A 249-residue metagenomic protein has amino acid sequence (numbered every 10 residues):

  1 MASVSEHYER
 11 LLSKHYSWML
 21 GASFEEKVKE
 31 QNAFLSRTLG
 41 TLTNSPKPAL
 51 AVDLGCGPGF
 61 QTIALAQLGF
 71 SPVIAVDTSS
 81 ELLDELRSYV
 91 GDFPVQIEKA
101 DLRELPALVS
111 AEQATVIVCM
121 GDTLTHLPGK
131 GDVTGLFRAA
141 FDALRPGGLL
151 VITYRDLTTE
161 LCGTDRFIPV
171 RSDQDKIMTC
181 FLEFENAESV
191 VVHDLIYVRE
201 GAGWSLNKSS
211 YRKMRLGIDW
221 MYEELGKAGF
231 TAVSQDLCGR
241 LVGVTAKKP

Functional and structural regions predicted by a protein language model:
M1-P46: Conserved class I S-adenosyl-L-methionine
P48-G57: Conserved class I S-adenosyl-L-methionine
G59-L105: Class I SAM-dependent methyltransferase SAM/SAH-binding core
A107-V116: A short acidic, Gly/Pro-enriched loop at the edge of an enzyme's catalytic core that lines a small-molecule cofactor
T115-G131: A short SAM/SAH-binding and catalytic strip from SAM-dependent methyltransferases
G131, V151-W220: SAM-dependent methyltransferase
T134-P146: A short glycine-rich, Lys/Arg-flanked "PGG" loop and its adjoining helix->strand segment in the class I
W220-P249: C-terminal lobe and adjacent flexible extensions of AdoMet/dcAdoMet transferase-like proteins
